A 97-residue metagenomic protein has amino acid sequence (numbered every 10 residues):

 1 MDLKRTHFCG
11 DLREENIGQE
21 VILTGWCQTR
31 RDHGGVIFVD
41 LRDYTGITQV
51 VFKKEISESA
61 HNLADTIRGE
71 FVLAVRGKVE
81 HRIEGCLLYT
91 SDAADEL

Functional and structural regions predicted by a protein language model:
M1-C27: OB-fold nucleic-acid-binding modules
E20-T29, R68-I83, S91: OB-fold and OB-like beta-barrel modules that bind single-stranded nucleic acids
R30-G34: Short, conserved beta-turn/loop elements at beta-strand boundaries and strand-helix junctions
V36-I56: OB-fold (S1/OB) nucleic-acid-binding surfaces
E58-L63: Short alpha-helix capping/helix-loop boundary micro-motifs
Y89-L97: Single conserved hydrophobic/aromatic residue that forms the stacking wall/gate of nucleotide- or nucleobase-binding
